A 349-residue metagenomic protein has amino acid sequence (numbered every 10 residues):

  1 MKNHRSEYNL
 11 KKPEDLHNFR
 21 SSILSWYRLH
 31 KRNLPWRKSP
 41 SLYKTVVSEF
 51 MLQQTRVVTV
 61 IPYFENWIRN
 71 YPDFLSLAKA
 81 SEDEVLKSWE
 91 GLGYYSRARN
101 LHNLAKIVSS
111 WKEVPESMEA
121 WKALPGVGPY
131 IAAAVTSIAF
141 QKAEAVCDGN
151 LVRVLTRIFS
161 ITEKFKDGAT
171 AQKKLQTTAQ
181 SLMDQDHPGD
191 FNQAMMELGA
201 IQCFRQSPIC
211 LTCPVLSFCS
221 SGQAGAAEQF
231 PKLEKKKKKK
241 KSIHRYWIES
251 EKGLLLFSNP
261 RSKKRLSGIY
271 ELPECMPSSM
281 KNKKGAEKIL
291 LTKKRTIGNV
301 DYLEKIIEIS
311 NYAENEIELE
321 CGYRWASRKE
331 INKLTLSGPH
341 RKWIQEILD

Functional and structural regions predicted by a protein language model:
M1-R32, K38, A200-D349: Intrinsically disordered, low-complexity, charged terminal extensions of DNA damage-control enzymes
E7-P13, S22, W26-I209, V215-A224: Catalytic cores of DNA base-excision repair glycosylases
